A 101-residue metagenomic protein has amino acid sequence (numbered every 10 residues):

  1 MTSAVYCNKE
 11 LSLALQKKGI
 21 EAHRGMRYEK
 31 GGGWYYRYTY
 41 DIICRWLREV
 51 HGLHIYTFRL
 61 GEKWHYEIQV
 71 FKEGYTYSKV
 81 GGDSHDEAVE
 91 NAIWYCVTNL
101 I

Functional and structural regions predicted by a protein language model:
M1-G19: GGW-centered surface loops in extracellular recognition modules
A4-V5, G82-S84: Structural motif
N8, Y40, V89-E90: Short amphipathic alpha-helical segments that mediate assembly, nucleic-acid/protein binding, or membrane association
L13, K17, E21-K79, D83 (+1 more regions): N-terminal segment of the canonical double-stranded RNA-binding domain
S84-C96: A short, charged, amphipathic alpha-helix used as a generic interaction element across diverse proteins
I101: Phosphate-end processing signature that detects enzymes handling 5′-triphosphorylated RNA and polyphosphate
